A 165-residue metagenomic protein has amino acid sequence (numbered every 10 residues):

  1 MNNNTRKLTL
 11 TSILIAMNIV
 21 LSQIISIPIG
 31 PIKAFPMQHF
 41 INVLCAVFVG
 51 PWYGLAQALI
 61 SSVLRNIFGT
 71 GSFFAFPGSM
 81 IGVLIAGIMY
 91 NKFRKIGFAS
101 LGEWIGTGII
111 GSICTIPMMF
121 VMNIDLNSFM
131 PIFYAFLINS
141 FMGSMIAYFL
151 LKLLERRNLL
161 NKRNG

Functional and structural regions predicted by a protein language model:
M1-G165: Loop-helix junctions at membrane interfaces
